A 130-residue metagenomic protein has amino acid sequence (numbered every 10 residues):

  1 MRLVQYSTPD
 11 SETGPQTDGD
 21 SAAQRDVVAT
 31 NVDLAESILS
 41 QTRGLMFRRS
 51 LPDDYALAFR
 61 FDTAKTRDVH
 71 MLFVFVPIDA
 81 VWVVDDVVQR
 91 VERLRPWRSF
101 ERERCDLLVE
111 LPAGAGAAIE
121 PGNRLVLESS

Functional and structural regions predicted by a protein language model:
M1-S130: Compact, glycine-rich, soluble single-domain proteins
